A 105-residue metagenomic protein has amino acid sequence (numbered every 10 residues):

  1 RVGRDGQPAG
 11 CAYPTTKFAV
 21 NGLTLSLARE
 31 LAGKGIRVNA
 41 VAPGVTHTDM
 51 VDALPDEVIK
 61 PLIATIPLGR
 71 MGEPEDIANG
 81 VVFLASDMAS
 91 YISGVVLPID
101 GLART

Functional and structural regions predicted by a protein language model:
R1-G10, A32: Active-site "substrate specificity/gating" loop of NAD(P)-dependent dehydrogenases, especially the short-chain
R4, V38, A42-A53: Short, flexible catalytic-loop segment of classical short-chain dehydrogenase/reductase
R4-D5, V82, S93-T105: Short C-terminal tail/terminal secondary-structure segment of NAD(P)H-dependent dehydrogenase/reductase domains
Y13, N21: Catalytic tyrosine of NAD(P)H-dependent dehydrogenase/reductases that use a Tyr as the general acid/base
T16, T24: Active-site helix of classical SDR
R29-G33, S90: Alpha-helical segment proximal to the catalytic Tyr-Lys
D52-I66: A short C-terminal helix-loop "cap" of Rossmann-like NAD(P)-dependent dehydrogenase/epimerase domains
I66-I77, M88: A conserved structural motif in NAD(P)-dependent oxidoreductases
